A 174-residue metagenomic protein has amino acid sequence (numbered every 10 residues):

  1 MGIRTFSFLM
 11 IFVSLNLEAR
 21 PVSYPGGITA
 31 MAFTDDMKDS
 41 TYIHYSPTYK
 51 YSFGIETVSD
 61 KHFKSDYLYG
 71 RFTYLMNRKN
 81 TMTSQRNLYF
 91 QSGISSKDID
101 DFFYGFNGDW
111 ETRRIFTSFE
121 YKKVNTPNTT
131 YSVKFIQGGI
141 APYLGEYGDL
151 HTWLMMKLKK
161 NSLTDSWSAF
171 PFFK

Functional and structural regions predicted by a protein language model:
M1-V22: Cleavable N-terminal export/targeting peptides
R20-L154, K159, S166-S168, F172-K174: Transmembrane beta-barrel domains of bacterial outer-membrane proteins
